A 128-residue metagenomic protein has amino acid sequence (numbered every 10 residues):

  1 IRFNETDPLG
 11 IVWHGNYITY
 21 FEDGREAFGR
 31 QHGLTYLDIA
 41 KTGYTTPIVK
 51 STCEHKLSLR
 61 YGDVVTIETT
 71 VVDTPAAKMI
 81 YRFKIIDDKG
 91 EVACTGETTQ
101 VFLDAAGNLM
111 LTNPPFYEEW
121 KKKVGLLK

Functional and structural regions predicted by a protein language model:
I1-V49, A105-K128: Hot-dog-fold acyl-thioester-processing enzymes
F28-M79, A93-T95: Hydrophobic beta-strand-centered segment that forms part of the acyl-chain substrate-binding groove
R60-V64, V72-K128: HotDog/MaoC-like acyl-thioester-processing domains
